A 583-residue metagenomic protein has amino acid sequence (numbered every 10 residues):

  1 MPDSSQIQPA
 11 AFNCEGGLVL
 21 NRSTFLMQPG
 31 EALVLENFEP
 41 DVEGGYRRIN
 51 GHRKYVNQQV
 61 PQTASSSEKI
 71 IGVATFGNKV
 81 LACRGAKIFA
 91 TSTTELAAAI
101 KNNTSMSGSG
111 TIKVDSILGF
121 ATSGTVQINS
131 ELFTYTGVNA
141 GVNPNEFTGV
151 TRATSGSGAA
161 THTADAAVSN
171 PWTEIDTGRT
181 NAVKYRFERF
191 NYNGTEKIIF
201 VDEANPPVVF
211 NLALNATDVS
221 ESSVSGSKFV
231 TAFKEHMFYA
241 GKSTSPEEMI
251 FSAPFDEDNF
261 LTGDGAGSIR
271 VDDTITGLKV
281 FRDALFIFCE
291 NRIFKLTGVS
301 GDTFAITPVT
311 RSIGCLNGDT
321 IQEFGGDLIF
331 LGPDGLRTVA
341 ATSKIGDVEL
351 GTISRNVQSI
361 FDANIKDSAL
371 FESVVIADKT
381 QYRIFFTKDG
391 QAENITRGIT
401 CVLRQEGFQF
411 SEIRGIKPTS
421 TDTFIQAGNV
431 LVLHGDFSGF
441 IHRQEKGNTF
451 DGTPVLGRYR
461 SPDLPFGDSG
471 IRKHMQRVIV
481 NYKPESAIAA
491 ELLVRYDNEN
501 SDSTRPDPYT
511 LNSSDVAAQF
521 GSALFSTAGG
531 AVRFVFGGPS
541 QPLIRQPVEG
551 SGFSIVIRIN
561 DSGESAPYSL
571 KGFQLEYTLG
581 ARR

Functional and structural regions predicted by a protein language model:
M1-F89, T93, T177-G194, S312-D327 (+1 more regions): Beta-sheet repeat architectures centered on beta-propellers
Y55-T63, W172-G178, A216-E221, T262-S268 (+1 more regions): A short beta-strand motif characteristic of beta-propeller blades
A82-C83, F200, M237-A240, A284-C289 (+1 more regions): Short beta-strand motif characteristic of blades in beta-propeller domains
E95-G110, D115-Y185: Small/polar beta-strand repeat architecture
N143-E146, P171-E174, L214-D218, E257-L261 (+5 more regions): Beta-strand initiation motifs
R186-S222: Hydrophobic or amphipathic alpha-helical targeting/insertion segments
S225-D256: Carboxylate/His-rich catalytic cores and anion/metal-binding grooves
L285-T310: Surface-exposed extracellular loop regions of Gram-negative outer-membrane beta-barrel proteins
